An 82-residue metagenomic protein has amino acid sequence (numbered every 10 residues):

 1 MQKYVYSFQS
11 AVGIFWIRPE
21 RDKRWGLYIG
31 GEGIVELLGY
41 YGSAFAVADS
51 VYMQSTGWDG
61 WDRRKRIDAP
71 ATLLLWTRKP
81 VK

Functional and structural regions predicted by a protein language model:
M1-G26, L74-K82: Short N-terminal "domain-start" leader segments that mark the transition from disordered tails or signal peptides into
Q2, I29-K82: Mixed-charge, Lys/Arg-enriched low-complexity segments
